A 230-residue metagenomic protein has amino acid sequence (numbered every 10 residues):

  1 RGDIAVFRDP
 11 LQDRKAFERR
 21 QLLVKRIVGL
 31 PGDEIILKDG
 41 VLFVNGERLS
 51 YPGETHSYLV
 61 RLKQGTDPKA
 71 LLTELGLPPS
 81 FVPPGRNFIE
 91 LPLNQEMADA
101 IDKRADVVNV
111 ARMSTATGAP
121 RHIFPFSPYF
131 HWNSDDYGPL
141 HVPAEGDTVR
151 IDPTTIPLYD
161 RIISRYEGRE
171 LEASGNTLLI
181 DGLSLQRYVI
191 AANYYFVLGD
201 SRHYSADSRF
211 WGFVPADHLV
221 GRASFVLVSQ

Functional and structural regions predicted by a protein language model:
R1-Q230: Soluble "head" domains of membrane/secretory-pathway proteins
